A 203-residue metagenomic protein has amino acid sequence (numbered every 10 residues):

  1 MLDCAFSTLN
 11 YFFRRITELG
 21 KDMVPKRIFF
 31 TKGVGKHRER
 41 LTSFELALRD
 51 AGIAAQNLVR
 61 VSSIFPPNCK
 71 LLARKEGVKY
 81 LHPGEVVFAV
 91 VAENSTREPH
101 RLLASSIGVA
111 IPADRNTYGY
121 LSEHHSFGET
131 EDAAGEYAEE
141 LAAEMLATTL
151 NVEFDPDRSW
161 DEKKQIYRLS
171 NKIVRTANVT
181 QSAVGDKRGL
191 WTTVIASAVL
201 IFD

Functional and structural regions predicted by a protein language model:
A5, L9-D203: Helix-coil modules at protein/domain termini and other flexible surface or pore-lining loops, especially C-terminal
